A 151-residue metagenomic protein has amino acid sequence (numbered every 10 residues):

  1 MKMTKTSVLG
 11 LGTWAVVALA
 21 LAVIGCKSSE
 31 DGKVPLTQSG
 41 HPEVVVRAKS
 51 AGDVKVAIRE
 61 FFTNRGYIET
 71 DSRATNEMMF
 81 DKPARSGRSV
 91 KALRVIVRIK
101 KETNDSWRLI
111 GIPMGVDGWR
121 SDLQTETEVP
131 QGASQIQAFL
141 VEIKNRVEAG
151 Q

Functional and structural regions predicted by a protein language model:
K2-A15: Bacterial N-terminal signal peptides that target proteins for export
V17-L19: Classic N-terminal secretory signal peptides
A22-G25: C-terminal motif of bacterial Sec signal peptides marking the signal peptidase cleavage site
K27-Q151: Ser/Thr-rich, low-complexity intrinsically disordered terminal regions
